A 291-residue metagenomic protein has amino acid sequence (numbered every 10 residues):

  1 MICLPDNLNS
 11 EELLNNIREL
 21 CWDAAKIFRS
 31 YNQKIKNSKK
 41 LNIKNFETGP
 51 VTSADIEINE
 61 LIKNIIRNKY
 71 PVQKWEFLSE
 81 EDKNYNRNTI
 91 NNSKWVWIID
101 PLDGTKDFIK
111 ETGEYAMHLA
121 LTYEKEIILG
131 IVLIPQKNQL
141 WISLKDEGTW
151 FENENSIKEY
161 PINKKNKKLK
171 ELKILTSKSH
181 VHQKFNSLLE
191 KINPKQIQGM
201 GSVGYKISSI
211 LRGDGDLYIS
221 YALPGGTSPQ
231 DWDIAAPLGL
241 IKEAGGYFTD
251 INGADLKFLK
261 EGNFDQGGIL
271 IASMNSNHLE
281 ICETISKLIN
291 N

Functional and structural regions predicted by a protein language model:
M1-L102, V132, S187, N277 (+2 more regions): N-terminal subdomain of lithium-sensitive/metallo-dependent phosphomonoesterases centered on the IMPase/IPPase/PAP
A24, F28, D55, I66 (+6 more regions): Residue-level signal for inorganic ion chemistry
K36-I43, T149, N193-M200: Short secondary-structure junctions
D55, E80, D100-D103, D107 (+3 more regions): Acidic active-site catalytic centers that drive phospho-/nucleotidyl reactions and related ester hydrolyses
F77-D82, S156, G253-A254: Short gly/ser/thr-rich secondary-structure transition/capping motifs
L78-E80, A120, L259: Solvent-exposed beta-strand sheet faces enriched in polar/charged residues
T89-E154: DPxDG-like acidic metal-binding loop motif
I162-N291: An extended, acidic
